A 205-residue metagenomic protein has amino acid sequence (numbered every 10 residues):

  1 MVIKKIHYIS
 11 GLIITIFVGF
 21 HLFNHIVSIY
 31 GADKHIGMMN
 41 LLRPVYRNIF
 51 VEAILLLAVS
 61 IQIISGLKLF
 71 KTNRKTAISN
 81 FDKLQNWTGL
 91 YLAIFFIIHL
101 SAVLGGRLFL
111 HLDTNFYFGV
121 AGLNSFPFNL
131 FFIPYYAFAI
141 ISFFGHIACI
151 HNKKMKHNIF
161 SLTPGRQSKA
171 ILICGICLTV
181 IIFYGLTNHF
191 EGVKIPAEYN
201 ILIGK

Functional and structural regions predicted by a protein language model:
M1-K205: Membrane-embedded alpha-helical bundles that constitute the cytochrome b-like, heme-associated redox core of multi-pass
